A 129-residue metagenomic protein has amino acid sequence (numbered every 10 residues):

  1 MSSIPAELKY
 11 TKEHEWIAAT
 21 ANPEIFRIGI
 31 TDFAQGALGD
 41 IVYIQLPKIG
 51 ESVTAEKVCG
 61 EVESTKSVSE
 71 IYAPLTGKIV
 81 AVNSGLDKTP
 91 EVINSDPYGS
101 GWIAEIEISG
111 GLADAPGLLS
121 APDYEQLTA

Functional and structural regions predicted by a protein language model:
M1-V58, E91, S95-A129: Acidic, low-complexity mobile loops and tails
T11, T20, S64-T65, P74: A short, compositionally biased micro-patch
H14-I17, V62, I71, I79: Conserved hydrophobic positions within beta-strands
D32-A34, K66, L75: Short glycine-rich, polar/acidic loop-and-turn segments at beta strand-coil junctions
D40-K48, V53-T54, S69-S84: Short beta-strand segments of a lipoyl-like beta-sandwich/carrier module
C59-G60, T65-K66, G85-L86, G110: Short, charged beta-turn/beta-strand-edge "cap" motif at the junction between a beta-strand and an adjacent loop
G60, V80, D87, E125: Nucleotide phosphate-binding site architecture
E63-Y72, T89-V92: Short, Lys/Arg- and Gly-enriched loop/turn segments at beta-strand edges
